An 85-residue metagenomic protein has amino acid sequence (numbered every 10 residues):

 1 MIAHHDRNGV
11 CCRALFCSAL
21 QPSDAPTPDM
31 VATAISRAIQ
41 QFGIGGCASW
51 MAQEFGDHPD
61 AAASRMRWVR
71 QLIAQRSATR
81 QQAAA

Functional and structural regions predicted by a protein language model:
I2, M66-A74, R80-A85: General marker for long, soluble alpha-helical cores
I2-H4, S23-A25, I35-Q41: A short, ordered amphipathic alpha-helix with a cationic face
H4-D29: N-terminal acidic leader/helix
Q21, T79-R80: Short helix-capping/linker segments at secondary-structure and domain boundaries
D29-A74: Amphipathic, hydrophobic secondary-structure cores in small proteins
